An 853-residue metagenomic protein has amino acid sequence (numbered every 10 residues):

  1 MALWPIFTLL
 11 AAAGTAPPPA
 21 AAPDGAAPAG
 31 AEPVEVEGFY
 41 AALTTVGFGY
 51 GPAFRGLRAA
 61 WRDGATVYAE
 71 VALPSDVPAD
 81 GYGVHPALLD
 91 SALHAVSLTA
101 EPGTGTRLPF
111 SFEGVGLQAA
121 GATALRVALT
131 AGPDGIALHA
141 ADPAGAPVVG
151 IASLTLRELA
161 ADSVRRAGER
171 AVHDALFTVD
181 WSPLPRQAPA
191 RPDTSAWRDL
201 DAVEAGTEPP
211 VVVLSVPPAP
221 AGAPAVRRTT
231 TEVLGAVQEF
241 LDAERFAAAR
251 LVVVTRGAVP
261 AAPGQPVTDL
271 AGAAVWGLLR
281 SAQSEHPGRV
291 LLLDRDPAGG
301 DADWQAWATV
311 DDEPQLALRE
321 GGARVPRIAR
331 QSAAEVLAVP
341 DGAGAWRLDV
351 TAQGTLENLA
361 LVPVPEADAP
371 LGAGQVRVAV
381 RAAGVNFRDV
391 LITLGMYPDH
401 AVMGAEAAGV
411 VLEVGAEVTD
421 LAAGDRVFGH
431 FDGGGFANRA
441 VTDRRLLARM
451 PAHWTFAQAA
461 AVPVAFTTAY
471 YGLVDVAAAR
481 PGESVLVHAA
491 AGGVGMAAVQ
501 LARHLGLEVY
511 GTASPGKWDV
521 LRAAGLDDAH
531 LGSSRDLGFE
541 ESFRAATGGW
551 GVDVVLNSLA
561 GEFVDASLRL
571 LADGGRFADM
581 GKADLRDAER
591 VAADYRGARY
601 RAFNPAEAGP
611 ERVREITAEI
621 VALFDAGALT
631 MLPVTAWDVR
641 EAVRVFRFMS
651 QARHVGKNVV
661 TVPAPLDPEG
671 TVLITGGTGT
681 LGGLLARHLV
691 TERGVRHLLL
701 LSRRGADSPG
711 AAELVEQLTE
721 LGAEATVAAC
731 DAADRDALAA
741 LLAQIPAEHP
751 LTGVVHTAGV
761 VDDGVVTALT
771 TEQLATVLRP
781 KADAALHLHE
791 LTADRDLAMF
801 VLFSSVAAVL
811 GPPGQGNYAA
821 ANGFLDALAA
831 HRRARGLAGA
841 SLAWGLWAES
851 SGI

Functional and structural regions predicted by a protein language model:
M1-P189, P297-P314, R330, Q353-D368 (+3 more regions): Acyl-thioester-processing domains in fatty-acid/polyketide/NRPS systems
P52-F54, A59-T66, G81-L88, A171-A298 (+9 more regions): Rossmann-like short-chain dehydrogenase/reductase
T106-S111, G116-R170, A175, A223-T355 (+6 more regions): Glycine-rich nucleotide cofactor-binding loops and adjacent beta-alpha elements of adenine nucleotide/dinucleotide sites
P143, T467-D536, H688, E692 (+1 more regions): Mid-domain Rossmann-like dinucleotide-binding core that forms the NAD(H)/NADP(H) cofactor-binding site
L270-G272, M403-A405, A452-D475, P481 (+3 more regions): A glycine-rich, Thr/Ser-enriched phosphate-binding loop motif common to dinucleotide/cofactor-binding enzymes
V336-A408, G435, D443: N-terminal glycine-rich beta->alpha transition that marks the start or flank of a dinucleotide-binding site
D389, A408-G433, P451-H453: A glycine-/small-residue-rich N-terminal strand-loop-strand element that serves as the cofactor-binding glycine loop
H504-E562, G710-A712, E716, T726 (+1 more regions): Adenosine-nucleotide cofactor-binding segment
